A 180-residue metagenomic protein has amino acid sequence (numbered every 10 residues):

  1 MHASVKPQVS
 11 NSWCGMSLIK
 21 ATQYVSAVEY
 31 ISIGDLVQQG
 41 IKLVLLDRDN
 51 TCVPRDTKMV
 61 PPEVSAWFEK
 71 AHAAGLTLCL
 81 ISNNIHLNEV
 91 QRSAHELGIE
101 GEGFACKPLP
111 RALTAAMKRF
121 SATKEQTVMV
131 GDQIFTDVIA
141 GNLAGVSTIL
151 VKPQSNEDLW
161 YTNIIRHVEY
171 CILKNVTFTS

Functional and structural regions predicted by a protein language model:
A3-L46, V53-K58, V64-T77, I81-S180: Asp-based, Mg2+/Mn2+-dependent phosphohydrolase catalytic module
